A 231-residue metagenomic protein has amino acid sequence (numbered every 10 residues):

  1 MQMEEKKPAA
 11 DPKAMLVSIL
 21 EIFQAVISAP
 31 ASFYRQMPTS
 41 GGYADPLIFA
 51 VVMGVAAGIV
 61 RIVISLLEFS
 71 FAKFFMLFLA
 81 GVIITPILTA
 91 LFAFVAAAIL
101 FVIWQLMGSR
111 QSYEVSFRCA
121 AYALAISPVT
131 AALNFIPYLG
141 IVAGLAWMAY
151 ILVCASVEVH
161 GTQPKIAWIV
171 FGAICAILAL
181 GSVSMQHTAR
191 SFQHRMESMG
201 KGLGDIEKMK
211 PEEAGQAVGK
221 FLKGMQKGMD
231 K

Functional and structural regions predicted by a protein language model:
Q2-P8, P12-M107: Selected alpha-helical membrane-embedding segments in polytopic membrane proteins
Q36-T39, S65-A72, Q105-S112, A155-T162 (+1 more regions): Perimembrane helix-loop junctions in membrane proteins
M37, A120-A123, M225: Alpha-helix boundary/capping residues
T39, Y43, F49-A50, V63 (+7 more regions): Generic preference for flexible, low-structure residues
A57-T89, A131-L145, G181-K231: Membrane-helix interface segments in multi-pass membrane proteins
I83, A93-I177, V183: Hydrophobic alpha-helical transmembrane segments and adjacent short intramembrane/lumenal linkers of inner/organellar
